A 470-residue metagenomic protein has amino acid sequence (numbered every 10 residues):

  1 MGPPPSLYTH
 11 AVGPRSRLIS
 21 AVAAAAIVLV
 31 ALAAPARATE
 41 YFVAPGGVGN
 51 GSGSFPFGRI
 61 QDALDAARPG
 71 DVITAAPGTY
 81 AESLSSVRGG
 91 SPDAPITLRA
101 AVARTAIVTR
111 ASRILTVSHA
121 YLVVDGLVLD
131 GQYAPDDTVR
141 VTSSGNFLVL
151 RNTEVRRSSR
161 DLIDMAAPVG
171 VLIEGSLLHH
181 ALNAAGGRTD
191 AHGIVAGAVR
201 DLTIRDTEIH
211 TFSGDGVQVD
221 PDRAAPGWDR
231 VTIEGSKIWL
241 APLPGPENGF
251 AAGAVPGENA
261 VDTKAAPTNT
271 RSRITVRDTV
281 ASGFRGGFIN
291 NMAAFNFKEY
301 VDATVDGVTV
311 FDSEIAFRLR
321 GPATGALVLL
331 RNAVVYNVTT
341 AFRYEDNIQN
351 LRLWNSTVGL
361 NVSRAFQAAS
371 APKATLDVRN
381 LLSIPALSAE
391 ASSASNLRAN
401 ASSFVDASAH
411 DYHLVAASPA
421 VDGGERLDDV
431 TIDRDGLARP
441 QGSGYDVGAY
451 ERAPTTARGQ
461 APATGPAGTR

Functional and structural regions predicted by a protein language model:
V22-A31: Bacterial N-terminal signal peptides
E40, G70-V72, P77, P95 (+18 more regions): Detector for repetitive beta-architecture
V43-E82, S418, D446: Acidic Gly/Asp/Thr-rich repetitive segments characteristic of extracellular carbohydrate-active and adhesion proteins
V72-P77, G89-T138, L182, A399-S402: Right-handed parallel beta-helix/beta-spiral solenoid domain characteristic of secreted/periplasmic
A76, V87, R99-A101, S118 (+29 more regions): Feature marks extracellular polysaccharide-active and adherence modules
S83, V87-G89, D93, D278-A281 (+3 more regions): Predominantly extracellular beta-rich ligand-binding scaffolds that present long acidic/polar faces for carbohydrate
S85, D93, T109-L115, Y133-T142 (+8 more regions): Extracellular beta-strand/beta-solenoid scaffold signature
S418-R470: Surface beta-loop-beta hairpin patches that serve as ligand-binding interfaces in beta-rich domains
